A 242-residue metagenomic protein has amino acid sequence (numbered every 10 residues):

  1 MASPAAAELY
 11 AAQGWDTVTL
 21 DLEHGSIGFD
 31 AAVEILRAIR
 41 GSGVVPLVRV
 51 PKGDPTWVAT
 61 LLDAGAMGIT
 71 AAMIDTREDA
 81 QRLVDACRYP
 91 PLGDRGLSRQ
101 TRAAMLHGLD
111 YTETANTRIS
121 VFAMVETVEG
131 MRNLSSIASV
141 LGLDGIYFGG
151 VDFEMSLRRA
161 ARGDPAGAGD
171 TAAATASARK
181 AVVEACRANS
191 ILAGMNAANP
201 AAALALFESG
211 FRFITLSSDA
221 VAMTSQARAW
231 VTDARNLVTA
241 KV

Functional and structural regions predicted by a protein language model:
M1-V242: Expand to "…catalyze enediolate/carbanion chemistry for C-C bond making/breaking, isomerization, decarboxylation
